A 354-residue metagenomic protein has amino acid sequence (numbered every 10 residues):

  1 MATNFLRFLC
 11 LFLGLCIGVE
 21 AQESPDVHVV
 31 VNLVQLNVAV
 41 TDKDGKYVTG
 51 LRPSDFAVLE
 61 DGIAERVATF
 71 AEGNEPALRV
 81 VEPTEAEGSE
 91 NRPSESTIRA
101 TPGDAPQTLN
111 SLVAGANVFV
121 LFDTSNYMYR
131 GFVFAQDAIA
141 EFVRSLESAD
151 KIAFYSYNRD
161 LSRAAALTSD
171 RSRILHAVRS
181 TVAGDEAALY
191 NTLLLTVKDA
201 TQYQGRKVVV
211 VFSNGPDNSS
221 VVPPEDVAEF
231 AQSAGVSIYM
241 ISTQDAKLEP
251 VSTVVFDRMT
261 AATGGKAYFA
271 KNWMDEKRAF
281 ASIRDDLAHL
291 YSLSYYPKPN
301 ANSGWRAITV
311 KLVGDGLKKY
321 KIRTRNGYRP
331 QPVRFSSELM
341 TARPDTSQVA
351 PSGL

Functional and structural regions predicted by a protein language model:
M1-R7: Positively charged n-region of N-terminal signal peptides that target proteins for export
R7-G18: Bacterial N-terminal signal peptides
E20-L354: Scaffold/interface architecture of coatomer-like assemblies
